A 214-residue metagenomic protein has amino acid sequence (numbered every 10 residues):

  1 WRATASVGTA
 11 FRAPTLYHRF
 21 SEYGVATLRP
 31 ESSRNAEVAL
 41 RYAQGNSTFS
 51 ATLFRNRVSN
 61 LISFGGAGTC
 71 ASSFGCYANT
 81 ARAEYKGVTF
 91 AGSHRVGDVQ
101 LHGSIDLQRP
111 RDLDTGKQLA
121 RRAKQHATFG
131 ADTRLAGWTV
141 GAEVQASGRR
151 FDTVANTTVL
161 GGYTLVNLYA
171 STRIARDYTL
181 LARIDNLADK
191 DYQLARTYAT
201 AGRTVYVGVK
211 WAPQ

Functional and structural regions predicted by a protein language model:
A5, A26, A36-V38, A78 (+6 more regions): Membrane-embedded beta-strands of outer-membrane beta-barrel proteins, especially the hydrophobic/small aromatic
T9-S59, G66-V96, A120-K124, V159-G161: Outer-membrane beta-barrel signature, preferentially recognizing the C-terminal barrel domain of Gram-negative
A10, T115-L119, A155, L160 (+2 more regions): Solvent-exposed loop/turn segments connecting transmembrane beta-strands in outer-membrane beta-barrel proteins
P14-E22, R29, S63-F74, D106-D112 (+2 more regions): Flexible, solvent-exposed coil segments and beta strand-coil junctions, predominantly the extracellular/periplasmic
T48-F49, F54-V58, G75-T153, R173 (+2 more regions): Gram-negative outer-membrane beta-barrel transporters
R57-S59, A146-T153, L168-Q214: C-terminal beta-signal and adjacent terminal beta-strands/loops of Gram-negative outer-membrane beta-barrel proteins
S147, T158-L165: Outer-membrane beta-barrel transmembrane domain signature
